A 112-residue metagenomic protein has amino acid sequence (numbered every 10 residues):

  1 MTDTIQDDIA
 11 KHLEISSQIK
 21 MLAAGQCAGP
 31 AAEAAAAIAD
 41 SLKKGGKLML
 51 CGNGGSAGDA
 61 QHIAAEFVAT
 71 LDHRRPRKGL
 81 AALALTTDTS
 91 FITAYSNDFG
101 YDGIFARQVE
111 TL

Functional and structural regions predicted by a protein language model:
M1-Q26: Generic N-terminal amphipathic, Lys/Arg-enriched alpha-helix
Q6, A28-A31, D102: Short, structured helix-loop boundary elements
Q26-K44: A short, well-structured juxtamembrane/interface segment
D40-L112: Glycine-rich, small/polar surface segments that engage phosphate groups of diverse ligands
